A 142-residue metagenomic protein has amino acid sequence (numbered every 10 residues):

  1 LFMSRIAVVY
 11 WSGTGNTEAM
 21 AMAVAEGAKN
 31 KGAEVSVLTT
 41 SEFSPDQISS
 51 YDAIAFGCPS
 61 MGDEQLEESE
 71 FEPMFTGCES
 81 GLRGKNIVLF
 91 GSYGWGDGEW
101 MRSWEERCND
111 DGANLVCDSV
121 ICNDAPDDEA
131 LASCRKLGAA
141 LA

Functional and structural regions predicted by a protein language model:
S4-I6, N16-A19, A23-T40, D46-A142: FMN-binding flavodoxin-like domain, especially the glycine-rich phosphate-binding loop
Y10-T14: Aromatic-flanked redox-active Cys/Sec active sites in thiol-based oxidoreductases, especially the WC-centered
